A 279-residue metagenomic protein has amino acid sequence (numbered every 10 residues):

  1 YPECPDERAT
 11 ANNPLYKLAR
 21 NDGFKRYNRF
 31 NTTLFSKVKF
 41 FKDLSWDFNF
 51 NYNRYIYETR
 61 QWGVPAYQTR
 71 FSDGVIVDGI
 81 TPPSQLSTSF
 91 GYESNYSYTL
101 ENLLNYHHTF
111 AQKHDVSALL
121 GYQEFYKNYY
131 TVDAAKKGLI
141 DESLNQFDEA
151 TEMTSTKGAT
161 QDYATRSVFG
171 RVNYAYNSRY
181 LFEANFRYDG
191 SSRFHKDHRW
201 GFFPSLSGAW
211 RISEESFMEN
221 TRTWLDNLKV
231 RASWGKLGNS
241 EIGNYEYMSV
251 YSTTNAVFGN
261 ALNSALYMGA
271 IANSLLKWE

Functional and structural regions predicted by a protein language model:
C4-G63, I76-E279: Extracellular/periplasmic, surface-exposed regions of secreted and cell-surface proteins
S72: Active-site-surrounding "flap" and adjacent substrate/cofactor-binding loops of secreted or lumenal enzymes, prototyped
